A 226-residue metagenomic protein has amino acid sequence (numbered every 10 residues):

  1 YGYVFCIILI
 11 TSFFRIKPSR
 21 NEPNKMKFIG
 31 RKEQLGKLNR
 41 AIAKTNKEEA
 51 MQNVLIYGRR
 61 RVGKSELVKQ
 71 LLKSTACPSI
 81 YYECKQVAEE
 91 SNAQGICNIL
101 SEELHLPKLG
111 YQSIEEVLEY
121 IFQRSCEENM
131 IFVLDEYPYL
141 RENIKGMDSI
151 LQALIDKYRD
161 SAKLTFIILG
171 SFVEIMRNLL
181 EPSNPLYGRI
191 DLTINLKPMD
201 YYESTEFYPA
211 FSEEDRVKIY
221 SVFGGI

Functional and structural regions predicted by a protein language model:
Y1-I226: Phosphate-binding site recognition
